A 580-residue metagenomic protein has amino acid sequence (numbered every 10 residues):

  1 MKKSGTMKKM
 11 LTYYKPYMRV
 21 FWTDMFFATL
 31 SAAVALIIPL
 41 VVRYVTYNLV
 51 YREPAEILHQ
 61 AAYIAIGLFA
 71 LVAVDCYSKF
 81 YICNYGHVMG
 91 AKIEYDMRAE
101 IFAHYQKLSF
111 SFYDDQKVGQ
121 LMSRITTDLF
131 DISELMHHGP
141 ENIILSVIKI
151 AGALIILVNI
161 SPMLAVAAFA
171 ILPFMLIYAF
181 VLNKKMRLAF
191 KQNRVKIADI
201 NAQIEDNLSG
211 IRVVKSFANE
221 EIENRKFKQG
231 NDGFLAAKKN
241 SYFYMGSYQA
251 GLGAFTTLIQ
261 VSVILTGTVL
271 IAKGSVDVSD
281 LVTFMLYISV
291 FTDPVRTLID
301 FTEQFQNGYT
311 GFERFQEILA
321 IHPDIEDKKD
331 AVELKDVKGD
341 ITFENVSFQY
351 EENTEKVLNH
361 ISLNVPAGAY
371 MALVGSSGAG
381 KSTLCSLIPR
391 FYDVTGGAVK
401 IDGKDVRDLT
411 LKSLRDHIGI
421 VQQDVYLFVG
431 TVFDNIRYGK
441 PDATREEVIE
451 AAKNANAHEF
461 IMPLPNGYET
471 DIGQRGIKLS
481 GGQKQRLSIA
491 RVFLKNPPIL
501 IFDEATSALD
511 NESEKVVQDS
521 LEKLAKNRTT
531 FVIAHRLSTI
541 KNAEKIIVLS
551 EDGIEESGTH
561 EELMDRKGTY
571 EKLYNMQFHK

Functional and structural regions predicted by a protein language model:
M1-A35, V50-I64, Y81-G86, G90-I93 (+12 more regions): Membrane-integrated ABC transporters
K3, F26-F27, V34-Y47, L71-V118 (+10 more regions): Juxtamembrane helix-loop junctions of ABC transporter transmembrane domains
R19, F110-S111, T127-M136, P140 (+9 more regions): An intracellular "coupling" helix at the cytosolic face of ABC transporter transmembrane type-1 domains
F21-S78, V158-M163, G274-V278: Transmembrane helix-loop-helix hairpins at lipid-water interfaces of multipass membrane proteins, especially the type-1
F26, L30, V34, I38 (+3 more regions): Hydrophobic alpha-helical transmembrane segments of ABC transporter permease domains
Y51-E53, I57-H59, Y63, I156-A170 (+2 more regions): Helix-loop-helix
L334-K580: ABC-type nucleotide-binding domain
